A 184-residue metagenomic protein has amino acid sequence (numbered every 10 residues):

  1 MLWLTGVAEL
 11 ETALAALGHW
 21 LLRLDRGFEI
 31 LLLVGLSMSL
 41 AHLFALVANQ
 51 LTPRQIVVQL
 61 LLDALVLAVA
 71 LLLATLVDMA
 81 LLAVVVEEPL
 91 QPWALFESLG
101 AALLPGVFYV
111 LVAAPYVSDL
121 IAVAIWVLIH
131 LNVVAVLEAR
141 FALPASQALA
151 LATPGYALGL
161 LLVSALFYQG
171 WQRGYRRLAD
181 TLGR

Functional and structural regions predicted by a protein language model:
M1-N49, R177-R184: N-terminal juxtamembrane cytosolic/stromal segments of multi-pass membrane proteins
V7, A74-M79, H130-V134: Alpha-helical transmembrane segments of polytopic integral membrane proteins, especially the permease/helical cores
H19-D25, V86-L90, F141-S146: Membrane-interface helix-boundary motifs at transmembrane edges
E29-L33, V58, L62-V66, W93 (+3 more regions): Alpha-helical transmembrane segments of integral membrane proteins
S37-L43, L103-F108, Y156-L162: Aromatic-anchored segments of alpha-helical transmembrane domains
A41, A45, N49, D78-V86 (+7 more regions): Membrane-water interface at transmembrane helix exits
L51-A114: Alpha-helical transmembrane segments with an aromatic anchor "belt"
D119-R184: Terminal transmembrane helical module of multi-pass membrane proteins
